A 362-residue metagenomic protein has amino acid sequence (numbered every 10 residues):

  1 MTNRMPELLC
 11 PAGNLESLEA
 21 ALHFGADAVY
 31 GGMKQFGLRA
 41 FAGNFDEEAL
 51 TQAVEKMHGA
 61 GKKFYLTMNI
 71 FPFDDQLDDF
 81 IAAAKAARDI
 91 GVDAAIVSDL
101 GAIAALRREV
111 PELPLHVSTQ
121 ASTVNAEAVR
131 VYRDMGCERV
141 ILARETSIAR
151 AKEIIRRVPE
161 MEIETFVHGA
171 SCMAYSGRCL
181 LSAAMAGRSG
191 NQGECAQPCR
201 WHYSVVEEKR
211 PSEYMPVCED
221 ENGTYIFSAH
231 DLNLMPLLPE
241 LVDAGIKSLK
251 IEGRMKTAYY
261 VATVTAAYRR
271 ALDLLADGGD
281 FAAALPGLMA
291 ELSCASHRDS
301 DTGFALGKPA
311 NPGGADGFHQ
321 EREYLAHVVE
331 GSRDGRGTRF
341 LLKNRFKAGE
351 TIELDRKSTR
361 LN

Functional and structural regions predicted by a protein language model:
M1-H23, A28-Q35, A53-V54, A60-I70 (+5 more regions): Surface-exposed amphipathic alpha-helical tracts and adjacent flexible/coil segments at the periphery of soluble enzymes
R39-K56: Glycine-rich, positively charged N-terminal anion/phosphate-binding segment
F41, T119-T123, L142, Y225: Alpha-helix capping and helix-loop boundary segments enriched in small/acidic/polar residues
A42-E47, D78-A84: Glycine-rich loop at the start of a catalytic domain that most often binds anionic cofactors/ligands
D78, E112-V124: Gly/Gly-Pro- and Ser/Thr-rich, intrinsically disordered tail segments characteristic of DNA damage-repair and tolerance
G101-A102: Alpha-helix capping/helix-boundary segments
